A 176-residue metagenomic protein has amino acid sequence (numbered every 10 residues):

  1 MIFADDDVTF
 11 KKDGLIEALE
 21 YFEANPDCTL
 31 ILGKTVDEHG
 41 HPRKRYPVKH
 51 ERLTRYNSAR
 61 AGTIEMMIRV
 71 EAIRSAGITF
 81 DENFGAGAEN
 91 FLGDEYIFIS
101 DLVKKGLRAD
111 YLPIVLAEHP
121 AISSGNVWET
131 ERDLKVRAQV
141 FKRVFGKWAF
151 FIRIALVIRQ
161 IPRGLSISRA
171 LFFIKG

Functional and structural regions predicted by a protein language model:
M1-T9: Short beta-strand-to-loop acidic/aromatic patch adjacent to the donor-nucleotide binding site
D13-R45: Conserved donor NDP-sugar-binding/catalytic core segment of glycosyltransferases
H41-R74: Short, flexible, basic/aromatic active-site loop/helix in glycosyltransferases
F80, G106-E118, T130: Catalytic beta-strand/loop signature of glycosyltransferases that borders the donor
G85-F98: Acidic donor-binding loop at a coil-to-helix junction in glycosyltransferase catalytic cores that engages
D101-V103: Hydrophobic residues within well-ordered alpha-helices
N126-F151, F173-G176: Catalytic core of nucleotide-sugar-dependent glycosyltransferases
G164, F172-F173: Charge-biased, low-complexity intrinsically disordered regions
